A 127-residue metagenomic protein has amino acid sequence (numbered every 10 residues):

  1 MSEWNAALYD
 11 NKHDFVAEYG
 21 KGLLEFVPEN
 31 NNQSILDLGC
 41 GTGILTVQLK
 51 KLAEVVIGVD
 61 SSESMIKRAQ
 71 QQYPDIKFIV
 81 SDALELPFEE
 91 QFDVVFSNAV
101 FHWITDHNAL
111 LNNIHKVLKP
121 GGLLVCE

Functional and structural regions predicted by a protein language model:
M1-Q33, I44-Q48, R68: Conserved class I S-adenosyl-L-methionine
Q33, E54, D93: Conserved acidic residues
L36-L38, T42-E85, A109: Class I SAM-dependent methyltransferase SAM/SAH-binding core
L84-V95: A short acidic, Gly/Pro-enriched loop at the edge of an enzyme's catalytic core that lines a small-molecule cofactor
V94-H107: A short SAM/SAH-binding and catalytic strip from SAM-dependent methyltransferases
N108-L123: A short glycine-rich, Lys/Arg-flanked "PGG" loop and its adjoining helix->strand segment in the class I
E127: Alpha/beta-hydrolase-fold catalytic nucleophile elbow
